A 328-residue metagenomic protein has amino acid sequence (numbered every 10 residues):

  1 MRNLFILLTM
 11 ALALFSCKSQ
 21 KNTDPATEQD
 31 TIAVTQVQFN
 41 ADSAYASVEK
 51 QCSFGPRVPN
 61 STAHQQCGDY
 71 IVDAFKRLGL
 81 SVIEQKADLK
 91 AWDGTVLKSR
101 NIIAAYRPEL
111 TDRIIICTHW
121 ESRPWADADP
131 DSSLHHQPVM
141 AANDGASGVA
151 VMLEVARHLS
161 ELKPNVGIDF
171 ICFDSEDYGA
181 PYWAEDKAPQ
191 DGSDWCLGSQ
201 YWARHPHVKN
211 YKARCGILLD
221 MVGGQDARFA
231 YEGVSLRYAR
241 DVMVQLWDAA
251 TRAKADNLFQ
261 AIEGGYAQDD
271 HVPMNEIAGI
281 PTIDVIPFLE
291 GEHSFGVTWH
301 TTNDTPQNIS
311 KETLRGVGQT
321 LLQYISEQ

Functional and structural regions predicted by a protein language model:
M1-F5, K18-S19: Positively charged n-region of N-terminal signal peptides that target proteins for export
A13-S16: C-terminal motif of bacterial Sec signal peptides marking the signal peptidase cleavage site
N22-C67, L78, H293-N308: N-terminal capping segment at the start of a domain
D30-Q38, S53-T62, L89-W92, L134-A146 (+5 more regions): Second-shell loop/turn segments in exported
E49, P56-E109: A non-catalytic alpha/beta surface segment that caps or lines the substrate-entry region of metallo-dependent hydrolase
V58-P59, D88-A91, P108-L110, W120-P124 (+5 more regions): Solvent-exposed loop/turn segments at secondary-structure junctions within structured extracellular/periplasmic domains
K86, V96, C215, V222-Q328: Active-site-adjacent substrate-binding region of metalloamidase/peptidase-like peptide-processing proteins
H136-D241: Acidic/histidine-rich catalytic neighborhood of metal-dependent amide-processing enzymes
